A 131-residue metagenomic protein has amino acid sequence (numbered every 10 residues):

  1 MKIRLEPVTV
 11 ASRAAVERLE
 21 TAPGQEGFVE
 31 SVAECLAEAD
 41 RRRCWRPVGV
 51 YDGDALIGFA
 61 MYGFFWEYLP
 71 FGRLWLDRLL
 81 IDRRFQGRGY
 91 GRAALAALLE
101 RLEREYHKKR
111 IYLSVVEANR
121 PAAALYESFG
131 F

Functional and structural regions predicted by a protein language model:
K2-R78, D82-Q86, L95-E105: Acetyl-CoA-dependent GNAT
A15, A124-L125: Well-formed, non-transmembrane alpha-helical positions, independent of function
G89: Conserved G/P- and acidic residue-centered "switch" motifs that form tight phosphate/ATP-binding loops in soluble
E100, A123-A124: Core alpha-helical elements of the protein kinase catalytic domain, predominantly the helix directly N-terminal
R104-S114: Conserved GNAT acetyl-CoA-binding A-motif
Y112-A123: Conserved beta-strand-loop-alpha-helix junction that forms the acyl-donor binding cleft
Y126, F131: Conserved active-site tyrosine of GNAT-family acetyltransferases
